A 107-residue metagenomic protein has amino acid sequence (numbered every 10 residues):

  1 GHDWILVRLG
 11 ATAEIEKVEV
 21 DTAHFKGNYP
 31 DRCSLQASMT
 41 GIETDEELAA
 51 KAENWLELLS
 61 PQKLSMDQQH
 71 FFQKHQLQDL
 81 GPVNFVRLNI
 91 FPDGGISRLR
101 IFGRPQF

Functional and structural regions predicted by a protein language model:
G1-W4, E14, H24-F107: Trp- and acidic/polar-enriched beta-sheet ligand-binding modules for extracellular glycan and matrix recognition
L9-A11: A short glycine/threonine-centered beta-strand motif
